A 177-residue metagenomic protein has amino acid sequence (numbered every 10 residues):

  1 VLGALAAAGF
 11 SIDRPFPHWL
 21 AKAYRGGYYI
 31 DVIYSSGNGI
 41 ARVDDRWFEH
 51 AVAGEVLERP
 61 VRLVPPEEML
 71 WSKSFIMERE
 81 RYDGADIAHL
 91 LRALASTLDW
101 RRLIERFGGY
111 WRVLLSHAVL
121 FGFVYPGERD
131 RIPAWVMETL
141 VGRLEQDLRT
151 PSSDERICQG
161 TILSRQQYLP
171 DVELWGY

Functional and structural regions predicted by a protein language model:
V1-Y177: Compositionally biased terminal segments of proteins
